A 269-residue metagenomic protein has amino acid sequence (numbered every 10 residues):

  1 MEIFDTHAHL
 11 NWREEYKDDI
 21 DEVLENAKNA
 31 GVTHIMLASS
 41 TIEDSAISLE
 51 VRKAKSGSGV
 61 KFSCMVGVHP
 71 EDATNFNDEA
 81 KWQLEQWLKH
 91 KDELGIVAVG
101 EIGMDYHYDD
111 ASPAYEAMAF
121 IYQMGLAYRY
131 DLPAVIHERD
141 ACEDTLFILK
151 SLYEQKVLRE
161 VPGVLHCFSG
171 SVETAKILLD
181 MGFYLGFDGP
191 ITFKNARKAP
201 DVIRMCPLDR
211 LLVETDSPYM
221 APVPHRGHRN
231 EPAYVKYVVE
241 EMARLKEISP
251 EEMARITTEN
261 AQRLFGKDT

Functional and structural regions predicted by a protein language model:
M1-T269: Mid-domain alpha/beta scaffold segments of enzyme catalytic cores
